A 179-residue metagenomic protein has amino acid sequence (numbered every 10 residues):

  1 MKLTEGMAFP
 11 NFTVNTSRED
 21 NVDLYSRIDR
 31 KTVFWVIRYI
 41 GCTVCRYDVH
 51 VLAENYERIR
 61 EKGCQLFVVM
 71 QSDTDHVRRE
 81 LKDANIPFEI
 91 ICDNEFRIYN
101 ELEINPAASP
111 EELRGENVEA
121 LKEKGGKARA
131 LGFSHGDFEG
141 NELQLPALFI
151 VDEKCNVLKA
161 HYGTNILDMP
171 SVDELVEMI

Functional and structural regions predicted by a protein language model:
M1-Y25: N-terminal "domain-start" segment that seeds a small globular fold
T4-M7, I28, E61, L143: A generic fold-level signal
F9-P10, V33, L145-A147: Short loop/turn microsegments at loop-to-beta-strand junctions
L24-L52: Short active-site neighborhood of thiol/selenol oxidoreductases, capturing the structured segment around
I37, M70, D152: Short beta-strand/turn micro-motifs composed of small residues that flank or help shape donor/cofactor-binding pockets
D48-E101: Structural microenvironment flanking redox-active thiols in thiol-disulfide oxidoreductases
D93-L167: Thiol/selenol-based redox catalytic cores and closely related redox-interacting motifs
I166-I179: A short, polar/charged loop-to-alpha-helix boundary motif
